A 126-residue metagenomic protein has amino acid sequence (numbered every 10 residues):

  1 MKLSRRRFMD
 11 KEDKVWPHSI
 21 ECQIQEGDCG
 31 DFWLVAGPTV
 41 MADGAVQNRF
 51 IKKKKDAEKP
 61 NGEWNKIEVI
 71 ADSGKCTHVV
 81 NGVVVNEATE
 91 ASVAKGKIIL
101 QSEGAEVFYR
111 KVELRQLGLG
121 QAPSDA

Functional and structural regions predicted by a protein language model:
M1-A126: Carbohydrate-interacting regions of secretory-pathway proteins
